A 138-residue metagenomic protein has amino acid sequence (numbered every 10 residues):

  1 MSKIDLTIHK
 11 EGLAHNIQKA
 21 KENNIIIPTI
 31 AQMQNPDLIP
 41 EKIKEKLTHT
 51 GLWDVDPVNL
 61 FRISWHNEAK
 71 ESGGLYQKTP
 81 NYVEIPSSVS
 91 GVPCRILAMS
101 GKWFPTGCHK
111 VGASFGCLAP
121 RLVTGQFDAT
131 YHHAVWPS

Functional and structural regions predicted by a protein language model:
M1-S138: PLP-dependent amino-acid enzyme catalytic core
